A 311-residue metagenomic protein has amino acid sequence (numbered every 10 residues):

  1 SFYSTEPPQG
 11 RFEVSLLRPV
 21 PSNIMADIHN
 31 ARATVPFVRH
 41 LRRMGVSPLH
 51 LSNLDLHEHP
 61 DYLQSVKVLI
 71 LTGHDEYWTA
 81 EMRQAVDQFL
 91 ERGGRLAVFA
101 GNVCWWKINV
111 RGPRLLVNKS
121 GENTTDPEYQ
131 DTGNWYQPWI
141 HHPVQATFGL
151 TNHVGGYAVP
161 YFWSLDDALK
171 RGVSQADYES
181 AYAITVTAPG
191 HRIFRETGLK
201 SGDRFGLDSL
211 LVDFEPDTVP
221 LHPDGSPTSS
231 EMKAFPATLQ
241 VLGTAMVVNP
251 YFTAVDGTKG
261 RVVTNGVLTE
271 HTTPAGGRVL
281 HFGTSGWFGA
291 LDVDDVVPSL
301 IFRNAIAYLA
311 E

Functional and structural regions predicted by a protein language model:
S1-I24, M44, W105-K119, N123 (+1 more regions): Extracellular ligand-binding/catalytic regions of CAZymes and related secreted enzymes and adhesion modules
S1-S65: Aromatic-Pro/Gly-enriched surface loop or interdomain linker that acts as a lid/target-recognition segment
V20-N30, V68-A80, L291-V293: The substrate-binding groove and active-site-proximal loops of carbohydrate-active enzymes, especially glycoside
A33-F37, Y62, M82-A85, P298-F302: Stable alpha-helical elements in mature extracytoplasmic
V35, L54-P60, Q84-A85, V263-T269: Alpha-helical scaffolding within the catalytic cores of extracellular/periplasmic polymer-degrading hydrolases
R43-L49, Q64-V68, E91-L96, A237 (+1 more regions): Loop/turn elements at helix/coil->beta-strand transitions in domains of secreted/extracellular proteins
P48-S52, V68-T72, L96-A100, W105-K107 (+1 more regions): Structural recognition of the beta-strand scaffold that forms the well-ordered cores of secreted hydrolase catalytic
E76-T197: A glycine-rich, often tryptophan-bearing local segment used as a flexible ligand/cofactor-contacting loop or short
